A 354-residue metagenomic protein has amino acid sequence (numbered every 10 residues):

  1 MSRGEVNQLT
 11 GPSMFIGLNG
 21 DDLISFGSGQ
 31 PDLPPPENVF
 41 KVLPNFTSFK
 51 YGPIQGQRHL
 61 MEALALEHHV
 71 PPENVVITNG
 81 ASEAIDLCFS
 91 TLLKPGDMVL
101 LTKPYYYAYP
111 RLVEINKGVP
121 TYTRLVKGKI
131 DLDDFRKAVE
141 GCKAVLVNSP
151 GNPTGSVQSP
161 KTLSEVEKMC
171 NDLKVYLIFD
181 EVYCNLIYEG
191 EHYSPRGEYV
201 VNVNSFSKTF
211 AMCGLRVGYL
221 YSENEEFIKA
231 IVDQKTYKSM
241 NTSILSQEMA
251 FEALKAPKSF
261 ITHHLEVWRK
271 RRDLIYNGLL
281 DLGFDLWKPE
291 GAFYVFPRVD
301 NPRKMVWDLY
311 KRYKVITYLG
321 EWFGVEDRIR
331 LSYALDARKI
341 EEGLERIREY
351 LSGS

Functional and structural regions predicted by a protein language model:
S2-L87, K255-A256, G353-S354: N-terminal small-domain helix-loop-helix segment of the aminotransferase-like
P71-V75, P95-M98, E198-Y199: Short acidic capping loops at alpha-helix termini that bridge into adjacent secondary structure
T91-N148, K168: PLP-dependent aminotransferase-like
N116, D172-L173, L282, Y313: Helix C-cap/helix->beta junction micro-motif
V126-E191: Active-site phosphate-binding strand-loop segment of PLP-dependent enzymes
Y199-R269, E349-L351: Conserved core segment of the aminotransferase class I/II
F251, E266-Y276, L286-R298, G324-D327: Conserved glycine-rich beta-strand-loop-beta hairpin in the small C-terminal domain of fold type I
D308-T317, F323-S354: PLP-dependent enzyme catalytic core of the Aspartate aminotransferase-like
